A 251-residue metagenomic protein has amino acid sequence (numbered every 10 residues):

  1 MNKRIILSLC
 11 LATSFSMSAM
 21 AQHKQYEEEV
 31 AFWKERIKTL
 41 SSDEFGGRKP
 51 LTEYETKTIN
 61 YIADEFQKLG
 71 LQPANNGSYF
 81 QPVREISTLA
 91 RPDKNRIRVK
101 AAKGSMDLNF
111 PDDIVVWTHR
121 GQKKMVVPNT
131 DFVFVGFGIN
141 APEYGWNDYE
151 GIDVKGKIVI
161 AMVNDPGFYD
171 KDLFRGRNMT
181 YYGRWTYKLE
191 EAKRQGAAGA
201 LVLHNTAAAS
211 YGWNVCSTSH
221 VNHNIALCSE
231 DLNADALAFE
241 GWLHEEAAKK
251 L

Functional and structural regions predicted by a protein language model:
M1-Q25: Bacterial Sec-dependent N-terminal signal peptides
E27-E53, L69, N75, H244: N-terminal capping segment at the start of a domain
A31-K38, T56-D64, I152, Y187-E190 (+3 more regions): Solvent-exposed, polar/charged alpha-helical surfaces in well-ordered, non-transmembrane soluble domains, broadly
K38-S41, Q81-P82, F132-V135, I158-M162 (+2 more regions): Structural recognition of the beta-strand scaffold that forms the well-ordered cores of secreted hydrolase catalytic
D43-G46, L173-F174, E230-L237: Flexible glycine/proline-enriched surface loops and loop-helix/loop-strand junctions
G46-K171: Noncatalytic luminal/extracellular "stalk/propeptide" segments of secretory-pathway proteins
F137-S217: A conserved hydrophobic secondary-structure block that centers on an alpha-helix together with its immediately flanking
R194-A207, Y211, S217-L251: Long, well-ordered, tryptophan-enriched scaffold segments
